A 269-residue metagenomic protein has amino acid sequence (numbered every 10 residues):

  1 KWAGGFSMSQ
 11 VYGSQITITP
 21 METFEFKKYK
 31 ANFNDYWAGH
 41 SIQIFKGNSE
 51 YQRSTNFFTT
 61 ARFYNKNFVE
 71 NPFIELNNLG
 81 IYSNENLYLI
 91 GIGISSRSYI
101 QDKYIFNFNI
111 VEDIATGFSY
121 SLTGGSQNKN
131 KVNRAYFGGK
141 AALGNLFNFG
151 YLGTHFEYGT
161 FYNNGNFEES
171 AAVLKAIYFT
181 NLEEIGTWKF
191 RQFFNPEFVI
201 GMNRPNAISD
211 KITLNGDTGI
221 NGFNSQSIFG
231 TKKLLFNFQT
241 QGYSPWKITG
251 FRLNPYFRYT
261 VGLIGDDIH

Functional and structural regions predicted by a protein language model:
K1-Q101, N109-S121, G138, A142-G201 (+2 more regions): Gram-negative/organellar outer-membrane beta-barrel architecture
A61, S126-N130, T160-N164, L263-G265: A generic structural motif
S119, G124-G125, T240-Q241: Hydrophobic/aromatic-rich, well-ordered segments within soluble, folded domains that form packed cores
K233-S244: Solvent-exposed beta-strand/coil patches in large extracellular/periplasmic or lumenal scaffold regions
F238, F257-T260: Hydrophobic, well-ordered secondary-structure elements that form the walls of internal hydrophobic environments
R252-Y256: Short catalytic/ligand-gating loop segments at beta-alpha or beta-beta junctions within enzyme catalytic domains
